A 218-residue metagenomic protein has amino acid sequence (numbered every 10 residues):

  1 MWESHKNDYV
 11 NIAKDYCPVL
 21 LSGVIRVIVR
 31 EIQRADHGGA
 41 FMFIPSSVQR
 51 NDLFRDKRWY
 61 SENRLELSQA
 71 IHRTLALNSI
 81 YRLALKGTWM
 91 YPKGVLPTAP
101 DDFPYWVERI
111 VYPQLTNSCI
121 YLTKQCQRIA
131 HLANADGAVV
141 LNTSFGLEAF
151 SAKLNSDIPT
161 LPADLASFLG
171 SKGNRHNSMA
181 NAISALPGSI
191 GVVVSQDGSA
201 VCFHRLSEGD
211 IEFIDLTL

Functional and structural regions predicted by a protein language model:
M1-L218: Divalent-cation
